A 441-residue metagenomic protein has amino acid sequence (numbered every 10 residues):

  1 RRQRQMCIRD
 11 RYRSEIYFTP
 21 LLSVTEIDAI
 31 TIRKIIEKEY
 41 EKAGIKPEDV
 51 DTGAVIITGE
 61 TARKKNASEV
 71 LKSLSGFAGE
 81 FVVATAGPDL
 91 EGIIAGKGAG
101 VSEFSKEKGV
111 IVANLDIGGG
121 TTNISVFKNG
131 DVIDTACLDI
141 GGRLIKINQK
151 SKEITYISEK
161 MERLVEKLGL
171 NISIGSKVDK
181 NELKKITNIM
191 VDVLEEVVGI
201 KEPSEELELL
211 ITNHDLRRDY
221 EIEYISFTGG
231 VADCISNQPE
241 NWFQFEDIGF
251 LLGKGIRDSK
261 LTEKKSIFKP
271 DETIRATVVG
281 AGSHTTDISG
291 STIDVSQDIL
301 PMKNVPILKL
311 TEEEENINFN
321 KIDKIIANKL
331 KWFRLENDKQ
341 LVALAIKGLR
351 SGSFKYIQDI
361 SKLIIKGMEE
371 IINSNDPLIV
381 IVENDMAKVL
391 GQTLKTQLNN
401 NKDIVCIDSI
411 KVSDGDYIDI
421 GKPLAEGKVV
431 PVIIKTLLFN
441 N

Functional and structural regions predicted by a protein language model:
R1-R2, T122-F127, T135: Short beta-strand scaffold segments in enzyme catalytic cores
Q3-I8: Short, small-residue-biased leader/transition segments that mark boundaries at the very start of proteins
R11, E15-I36, I145-N441: Helical "lid/coupling" subdomains associated with nucleotide-phosphate turnover
Y40-S75, I225-N241: Short beta-strand-loop/turn "lid" adjacent to the catalytic site in phosphate-handling enzymes
G59-A95, Q244-I256: Glycine-rich phosphate-binding loop and adjoining helix at the ATP-binding site of ATP-dependent phosphoryl-transfer
E80-V112, E206-D215, T277: Conserved phosphate-binding catalytic cores of ATP/NTP-utilizing and phosphoryl-transfer enzymes
A84-I93, D116-I117, K269-I274, E383: Active-site nucleophile and cofactor-binding loops and adjacent substrate-binding regions of central metabolic enzymes
V112-D116, Y224-S226: Short glycine-aspartate micro-motif
